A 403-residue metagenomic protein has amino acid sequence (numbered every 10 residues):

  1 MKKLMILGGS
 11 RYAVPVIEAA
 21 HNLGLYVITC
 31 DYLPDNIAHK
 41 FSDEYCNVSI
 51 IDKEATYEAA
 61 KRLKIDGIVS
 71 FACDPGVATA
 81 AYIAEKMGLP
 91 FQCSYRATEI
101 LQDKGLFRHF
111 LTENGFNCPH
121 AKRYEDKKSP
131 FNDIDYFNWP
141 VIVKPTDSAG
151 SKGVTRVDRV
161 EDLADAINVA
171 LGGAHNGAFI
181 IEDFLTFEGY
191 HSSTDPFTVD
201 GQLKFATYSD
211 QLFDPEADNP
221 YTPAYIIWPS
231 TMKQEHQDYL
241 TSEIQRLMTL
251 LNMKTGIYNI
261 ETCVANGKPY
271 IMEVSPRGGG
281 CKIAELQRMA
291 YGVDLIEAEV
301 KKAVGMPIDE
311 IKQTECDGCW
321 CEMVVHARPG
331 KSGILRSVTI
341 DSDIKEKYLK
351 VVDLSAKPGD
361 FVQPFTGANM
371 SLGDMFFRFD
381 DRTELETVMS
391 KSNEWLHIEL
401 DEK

Functional and structural regions predicted by a protein language model:
M1-R96, K128, M306-D309, E315-G318 (+4 more regions): ATP-binding N-terminal substructure of ATP-dependent carboxylate-amine bond-forming enzymes
I100-I180, D200-Q202, I226-S242, R246 (+1 more regions): Active-site nucleotide/adenylate-binding loops and adjacent lid/helix of ATP-dependent enzymes
T155, D183, W228-P229, R288 (+1 more regions): Short, well-ordered beta-strand elements within core beta-sheets of diverse protein domains
D158-R159, V325-P329, M375-D381: Short beta-strand-to-loop capping motifs
E161, D183-H191, D195-M253, I257 (+5 more regions): ATP-dependent carboxylate/phosphate-activation module, predominantly the ATP-grasp catalytic core and closely related
Y258, S342-D360: A structural supersecondary motif
P307-K347: A glycine-rich beta-turn/hairpin centered on an aromatic-Pro dipeptide
